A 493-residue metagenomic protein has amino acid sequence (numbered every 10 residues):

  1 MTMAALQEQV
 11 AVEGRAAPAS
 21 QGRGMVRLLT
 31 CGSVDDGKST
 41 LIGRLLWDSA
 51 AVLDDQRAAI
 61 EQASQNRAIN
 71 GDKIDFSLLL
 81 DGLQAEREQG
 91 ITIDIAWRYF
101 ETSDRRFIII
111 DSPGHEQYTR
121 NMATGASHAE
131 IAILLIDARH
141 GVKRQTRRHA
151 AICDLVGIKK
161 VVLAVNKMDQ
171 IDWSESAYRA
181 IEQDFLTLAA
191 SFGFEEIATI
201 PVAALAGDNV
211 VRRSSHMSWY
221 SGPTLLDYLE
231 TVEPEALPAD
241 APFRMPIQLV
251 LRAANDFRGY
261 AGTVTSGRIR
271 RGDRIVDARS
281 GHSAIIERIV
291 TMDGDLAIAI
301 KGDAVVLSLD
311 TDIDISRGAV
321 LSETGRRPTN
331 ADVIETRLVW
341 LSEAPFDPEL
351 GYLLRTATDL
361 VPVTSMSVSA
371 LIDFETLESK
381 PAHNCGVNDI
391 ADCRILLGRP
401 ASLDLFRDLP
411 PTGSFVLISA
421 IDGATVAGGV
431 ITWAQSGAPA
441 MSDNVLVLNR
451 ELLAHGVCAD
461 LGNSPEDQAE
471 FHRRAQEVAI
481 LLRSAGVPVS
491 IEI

Functional and structural regions predicted by a protein language model:
T2-C31, D36-T40, T102-S103, A254-I493: C-terminal effector/interaction modules appended to NTPase cores
Q9-V10, G14-Q117, A129: P-loop NTPase switch module centered on the Walker A-proximal segment
A16, N66-G71, D81-I93, L188-I197 (+5 more regions): Active-site phosphate-binding and catalytic loops of NTP-dependent enzymes
D35, L41, I60, G90 (+12 more regions): Residue-level signature of catalytic and energy-coupling elements of molecular machines, predominantly ATP/GTP-dependent
D36, W47-A51, H115-E116, R139-K143 (+6 more regions): Conserved nucleotide-binding/hydrolysis micro-motifs of P-loop NTPases
L41-L45, A59, N121, R148-I152 (+2 more regions): Alpha-helical scaffold elements adjacent to nucleotide-binding pockets in ATP/GTP-utilizing enzyme cores
R105-F107, S112-Y118, A126-R179: Conserved Switch II/interswitch segment of TRAFAC-class P-loop GTPases
K159, I171-P242: Canonical P-loop GTPase G-domain recognition
